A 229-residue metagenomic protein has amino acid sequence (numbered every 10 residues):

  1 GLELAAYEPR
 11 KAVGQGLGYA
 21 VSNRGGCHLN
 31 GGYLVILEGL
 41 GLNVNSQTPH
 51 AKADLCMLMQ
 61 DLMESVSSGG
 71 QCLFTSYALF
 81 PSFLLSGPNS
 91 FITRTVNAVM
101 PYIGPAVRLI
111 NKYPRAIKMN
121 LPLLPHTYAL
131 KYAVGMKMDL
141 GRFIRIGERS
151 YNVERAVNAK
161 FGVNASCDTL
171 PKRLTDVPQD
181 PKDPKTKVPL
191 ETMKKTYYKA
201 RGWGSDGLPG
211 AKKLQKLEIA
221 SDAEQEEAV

Functional and structural regions predicted by a protein language model:
G1-V229: Extended C-terminal regions of large enzymes
